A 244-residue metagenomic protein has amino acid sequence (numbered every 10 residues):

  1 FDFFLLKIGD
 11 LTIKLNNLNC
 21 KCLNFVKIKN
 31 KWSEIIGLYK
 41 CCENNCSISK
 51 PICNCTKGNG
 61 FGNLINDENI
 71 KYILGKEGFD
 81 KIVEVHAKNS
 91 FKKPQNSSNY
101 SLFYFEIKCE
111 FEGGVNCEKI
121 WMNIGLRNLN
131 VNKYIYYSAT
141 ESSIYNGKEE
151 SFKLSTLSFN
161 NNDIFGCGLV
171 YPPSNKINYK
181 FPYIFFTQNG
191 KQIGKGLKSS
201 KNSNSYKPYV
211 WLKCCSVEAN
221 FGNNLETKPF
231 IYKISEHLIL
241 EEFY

Functional and structural regions predicted by a protein language model:
F1-Y244: PRY/SPRY (B30.2) beta-sandwich protein-interaction domains and their adjacent Ser/Pro/Gly-rich low-complexity linkers
